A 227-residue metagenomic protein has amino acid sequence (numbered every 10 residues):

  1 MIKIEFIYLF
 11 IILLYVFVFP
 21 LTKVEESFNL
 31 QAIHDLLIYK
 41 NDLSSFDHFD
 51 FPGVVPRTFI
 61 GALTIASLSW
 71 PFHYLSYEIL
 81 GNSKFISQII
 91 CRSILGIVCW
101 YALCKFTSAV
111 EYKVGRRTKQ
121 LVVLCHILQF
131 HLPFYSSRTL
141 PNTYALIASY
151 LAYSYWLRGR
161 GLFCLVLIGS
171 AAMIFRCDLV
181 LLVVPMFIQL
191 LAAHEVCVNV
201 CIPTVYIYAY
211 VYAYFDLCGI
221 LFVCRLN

Functional and structural regions predicted by a protein language model:
M1-Y15, E111-Y112: Start-transfer (signal-anchor) and selected internal transmembrane alpha helices of multi-pass inner/ER membrane
I2, Y77-Q129, R160-G161: Transmembrane-helix signature of polytopic, membrane-embedded enzymes that assemble or transfer cell-envelope glycans
F10-L13, S27-P56, I60, S67-Y77: Extracytosolic helix-loop segments that constitute the early lumenal/periplasmic catalytic or substrate-binding loops
T22-V24, F134-Y144: Short acidic/glycine- and proline-prone juxtamembrane loop motifs at membrane-interface regions of multi-pass membrane
V24-F51, C197-N227: Extracytoplasmic catalytic-loop and juxtamembrane helix elements of membrane-embedded, polyprenol/dolichol-linked
F59-I60, I90-Y101, L128, L140-A148 (+2 more regions): Membrane-embedded alpha-helical segments of multi-pass membrane proteins, especially the transmembrane helices
C104, L124-L132, Y144-C164, I168: Specific aromatic-rich, kink-prone transmembrane helix
A152-Y210, Y214-I220: Perimembrane helix-loop-helix junctions
